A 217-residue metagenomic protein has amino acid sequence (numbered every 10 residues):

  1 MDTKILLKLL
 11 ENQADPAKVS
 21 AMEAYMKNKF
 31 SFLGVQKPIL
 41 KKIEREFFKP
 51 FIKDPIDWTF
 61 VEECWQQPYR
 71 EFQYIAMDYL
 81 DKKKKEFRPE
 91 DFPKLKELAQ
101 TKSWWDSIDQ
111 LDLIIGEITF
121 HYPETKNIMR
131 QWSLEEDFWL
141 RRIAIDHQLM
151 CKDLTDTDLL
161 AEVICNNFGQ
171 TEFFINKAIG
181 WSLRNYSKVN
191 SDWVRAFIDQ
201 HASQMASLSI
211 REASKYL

Functional and structural regions predicted by a protein language model:
M1-L217: Alpha-helical scaffold domains
